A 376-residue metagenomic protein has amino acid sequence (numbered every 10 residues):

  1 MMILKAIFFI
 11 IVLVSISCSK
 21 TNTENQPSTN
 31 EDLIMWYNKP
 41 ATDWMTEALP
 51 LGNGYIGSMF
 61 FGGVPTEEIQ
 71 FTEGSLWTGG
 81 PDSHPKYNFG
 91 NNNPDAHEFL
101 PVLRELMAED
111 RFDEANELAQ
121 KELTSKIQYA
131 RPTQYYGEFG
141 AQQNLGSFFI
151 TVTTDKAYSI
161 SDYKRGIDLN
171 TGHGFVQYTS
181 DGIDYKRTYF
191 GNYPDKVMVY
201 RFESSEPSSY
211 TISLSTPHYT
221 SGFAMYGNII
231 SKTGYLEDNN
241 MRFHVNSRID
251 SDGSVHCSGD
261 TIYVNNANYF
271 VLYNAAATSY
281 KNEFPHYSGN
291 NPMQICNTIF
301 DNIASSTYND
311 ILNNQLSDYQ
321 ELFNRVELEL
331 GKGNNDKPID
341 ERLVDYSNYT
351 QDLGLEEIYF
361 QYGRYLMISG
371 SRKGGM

Functional and structural regions predicted by a protein language model:
M2-I10: Sec-dependent signal peptide recognition, specifically the positively charged N-region followed immediately by
V12-L13, S247: Prokaryotic Sec-type signal peptides and long signal-anchor helices with extended Leu/Ile/Val-rich h-regions
S15-S17: C-terminal motif of bacterial Sec signal peptides marking the signal peptidase cleavage site
E24-M376: Aromatic-residue-lined binding/catalytic grooves and analogous aromatic/hydrophobic interfacial grooves in multimeric
